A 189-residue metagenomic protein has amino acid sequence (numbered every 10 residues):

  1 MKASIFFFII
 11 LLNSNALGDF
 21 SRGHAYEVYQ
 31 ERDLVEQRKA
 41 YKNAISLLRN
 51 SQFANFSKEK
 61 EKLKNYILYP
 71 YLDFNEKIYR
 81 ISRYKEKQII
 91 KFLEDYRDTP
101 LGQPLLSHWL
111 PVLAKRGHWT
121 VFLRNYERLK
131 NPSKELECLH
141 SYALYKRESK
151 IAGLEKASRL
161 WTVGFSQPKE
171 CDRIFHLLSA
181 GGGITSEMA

Functional and structural regions predicted by a protein language model:
M1-F8: Sec-dependent signal peptide recognition, specifically the positively charged N-region followed immediately by
L11-S14: N-terminal signal peptide c-region/cleavage motif recognized by signal peptidases
L17-A189: Alpha-helical solenoid repeat scaffolds
